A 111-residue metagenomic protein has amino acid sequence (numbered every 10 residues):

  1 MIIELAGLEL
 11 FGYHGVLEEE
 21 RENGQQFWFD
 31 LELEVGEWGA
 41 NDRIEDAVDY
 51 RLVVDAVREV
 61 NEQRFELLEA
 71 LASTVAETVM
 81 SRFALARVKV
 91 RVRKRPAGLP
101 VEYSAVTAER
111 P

Functional and structural regions predicted by a protein language model:
M1-P111: N-terminal, polar/charged subdomain of small-to-medium soluble alpha/beta proteins
